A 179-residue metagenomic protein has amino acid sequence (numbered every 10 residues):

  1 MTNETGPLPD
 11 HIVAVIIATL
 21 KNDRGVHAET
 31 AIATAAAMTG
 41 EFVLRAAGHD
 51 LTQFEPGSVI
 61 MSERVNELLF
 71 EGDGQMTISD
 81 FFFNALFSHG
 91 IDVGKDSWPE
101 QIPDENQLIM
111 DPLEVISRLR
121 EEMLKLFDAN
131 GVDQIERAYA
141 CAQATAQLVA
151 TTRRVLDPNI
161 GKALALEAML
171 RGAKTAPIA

Functional and structural regions predicted by a protein language model:
M1-A179: Solvent-exposed interaction surfaces and binding hotspots enriched for charged
